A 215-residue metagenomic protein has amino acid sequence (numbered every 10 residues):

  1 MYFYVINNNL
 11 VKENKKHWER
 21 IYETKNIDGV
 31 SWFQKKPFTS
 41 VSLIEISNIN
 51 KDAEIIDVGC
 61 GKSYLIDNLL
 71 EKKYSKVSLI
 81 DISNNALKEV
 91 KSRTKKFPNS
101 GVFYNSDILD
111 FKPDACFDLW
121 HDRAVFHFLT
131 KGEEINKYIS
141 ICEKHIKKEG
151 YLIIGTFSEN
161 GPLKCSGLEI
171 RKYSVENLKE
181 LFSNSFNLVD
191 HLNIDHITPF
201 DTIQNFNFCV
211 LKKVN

Functional and structural regions predicted by a protein language model:
M1-A115, L129-I141, Y151-N215: Class I (Rossmann-like) S-adenosyl-L-methionine-dependent methyltransferase catalytic domain, capturing the SAM-binding
D118: Conserved acidic residues
H121: A conserved beta-strand element that flanks and buttresses the S-adenosyl-L-methionine
A124-F128: Short catalytic micro-motifs in class I SAM-dependent methyltransferases
K144-K147: Short, conserved loop/helix-junction motifs that constitute active-site signature segments in enzyme catalytic cores
